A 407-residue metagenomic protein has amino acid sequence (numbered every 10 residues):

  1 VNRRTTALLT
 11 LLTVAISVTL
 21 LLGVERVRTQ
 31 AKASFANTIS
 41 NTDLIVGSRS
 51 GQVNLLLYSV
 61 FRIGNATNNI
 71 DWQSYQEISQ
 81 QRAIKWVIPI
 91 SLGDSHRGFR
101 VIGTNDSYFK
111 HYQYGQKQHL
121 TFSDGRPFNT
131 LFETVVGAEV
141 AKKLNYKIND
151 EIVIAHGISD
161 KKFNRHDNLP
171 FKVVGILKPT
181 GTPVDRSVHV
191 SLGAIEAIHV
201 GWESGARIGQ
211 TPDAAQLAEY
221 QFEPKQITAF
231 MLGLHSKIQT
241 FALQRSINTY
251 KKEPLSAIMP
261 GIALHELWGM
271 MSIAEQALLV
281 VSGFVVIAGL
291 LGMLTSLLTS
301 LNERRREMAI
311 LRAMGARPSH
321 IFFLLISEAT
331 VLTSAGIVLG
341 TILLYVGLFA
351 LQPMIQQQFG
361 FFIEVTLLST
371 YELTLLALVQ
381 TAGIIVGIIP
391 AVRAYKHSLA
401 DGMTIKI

Functional and structural regions predicted by a protein language model:
T5-Q30: Short, strongly hydrophobic transmembrane alpha-helices
G23, V27, A31, F35 (+4 more regions): Juxtamembrane alpha-helical signal-transduction segment immediately C-terminal to a transmembrane helix
G23-K110, R126-P127, E219, E253-L255: Hydrophobic, regular-secondary-structure patches
Q81, R165-K172, I176-E275: Mechanotransmission and gating elements of multispan inner-membrane complexes involved in transport and envelope
S95-D106, G115-R207: Hydrophobic secondary-structure segments that place a key small or acidic residue at a functional site
G283-L291, L298-S300, R305-Q352, T374 (+2 more regions): Transmembrane alpha-helical interface segments in multi-pass membrane proteins
V338-A377, I388-D401: Short helix-loop junctions at transmembrane helix boundaries
